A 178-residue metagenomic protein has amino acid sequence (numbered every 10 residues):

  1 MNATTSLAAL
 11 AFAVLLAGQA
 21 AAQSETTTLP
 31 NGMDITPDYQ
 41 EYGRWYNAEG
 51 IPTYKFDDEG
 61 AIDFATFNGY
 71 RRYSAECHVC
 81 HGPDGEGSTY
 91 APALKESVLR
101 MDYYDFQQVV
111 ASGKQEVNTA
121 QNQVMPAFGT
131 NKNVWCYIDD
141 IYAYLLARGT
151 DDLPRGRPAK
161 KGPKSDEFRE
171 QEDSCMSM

Functional and structural regions predicted by a protein language model:
N2-T5, F12-F64, Y144-K160, K164-M178: Post-cleavage N-terminal segment of exported redox proteins
S24-L29, S88-K95, G113-D140, L145-S165: Axial heme c-ligation environment in periplasmic c-type cytochrome domains
F56-D57, G82-G87: Short acidic/polar micro-motifs centered on Gly/Asp/Asn
I62-P83, A111-S112: Sequence/structural segment immediately N-terminal to covalent heme-attachment motifs in c-type and related
Y70-H78, G87, R100-Q107, W135 (+1 more regions): Sequence context surrounding c-type heme c attachment/ligation sites in exported
